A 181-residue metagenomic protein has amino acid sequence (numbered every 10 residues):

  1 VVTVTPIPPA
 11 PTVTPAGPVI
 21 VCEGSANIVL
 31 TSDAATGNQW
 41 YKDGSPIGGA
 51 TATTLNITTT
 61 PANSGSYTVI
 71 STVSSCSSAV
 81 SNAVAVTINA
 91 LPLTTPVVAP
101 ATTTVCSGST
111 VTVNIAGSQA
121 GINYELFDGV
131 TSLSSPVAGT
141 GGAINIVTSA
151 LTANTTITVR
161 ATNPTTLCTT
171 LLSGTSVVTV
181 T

Functional and structural regions predicted by a protein language model:
V1, C22, S74-S81, C106 (+1 more regions): Short, exposed coil/turn segments at beta-strand boundaries within extracellular/luminal domains
V2-P6, V84-A90, S176-T181: Interdomain boundary/hinge segments at the C-termini of tandem beta-sandwich modules
I7-P18, L91-A101, T181: Proline-enriched interdomain boundary motifs that mark the N-terminal boundary and often initiate the first structured
G24-A34, S109-G117: A short beta-strand segment in extracellular, disulfide-stabilized domains
S32-K42, Q119-D128: Solvent-exposed loop segments of extracellular immunoglobulin-like
Y41-T59, V130-I146: Surface-exposed, flexible coil segments in extracellular/virion-facing regions
T59-S64, T148-N154: Surface-exposed, short loops/turns at beta-strand junctions within beta-sandwich domains
